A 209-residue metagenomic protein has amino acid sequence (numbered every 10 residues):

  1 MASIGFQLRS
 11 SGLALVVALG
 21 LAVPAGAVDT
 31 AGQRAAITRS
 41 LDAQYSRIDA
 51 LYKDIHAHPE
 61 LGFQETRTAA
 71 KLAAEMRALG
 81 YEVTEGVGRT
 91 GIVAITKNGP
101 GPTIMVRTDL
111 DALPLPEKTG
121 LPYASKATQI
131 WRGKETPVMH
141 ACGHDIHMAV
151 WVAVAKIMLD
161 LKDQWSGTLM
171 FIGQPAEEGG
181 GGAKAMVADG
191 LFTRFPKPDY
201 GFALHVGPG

Functional and structural regions predicted by a protein language model:
M1-L13: Bacterial N-terminal signal peptides that target proteins for export
L8-S10, K53, D145-M148, V206: Hydrophobic alpha-helical segments, especially transmembrane helices and their immediate juxtamembrane helical caps
S10-A14, G99, K197-D199: A generic structural signal for short, non-catalytic loop/turn and secondary-structure boundary residues
S10-P24: Bacterial N-terminal signal peptides
V28-H140, I146-G167: Acidic/His- and Gly-rich active-site-bordering loop/insert found across diverse amide/peptide-bond hydrolases
T128-M139, D145-I146, D163-G209: Histidine/acidic-residue-rich, glycine-tolerant segments that coordinate divalent metal ions
